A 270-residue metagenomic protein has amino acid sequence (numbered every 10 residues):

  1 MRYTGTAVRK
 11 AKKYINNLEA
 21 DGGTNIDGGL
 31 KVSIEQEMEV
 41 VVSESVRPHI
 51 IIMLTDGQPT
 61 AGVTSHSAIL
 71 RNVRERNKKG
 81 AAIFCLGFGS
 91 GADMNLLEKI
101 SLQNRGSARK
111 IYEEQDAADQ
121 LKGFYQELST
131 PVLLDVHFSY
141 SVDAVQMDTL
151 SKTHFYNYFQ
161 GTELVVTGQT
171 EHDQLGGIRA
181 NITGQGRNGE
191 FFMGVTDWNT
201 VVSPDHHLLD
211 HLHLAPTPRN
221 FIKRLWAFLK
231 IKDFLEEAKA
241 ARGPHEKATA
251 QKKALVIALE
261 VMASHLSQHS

Functional and structural regions predicted by a protein language model:
M1-L86, I100-S107: Short, charged loop segments at secondary-structure junctions
A7, A11, G22-G29, S65-I69 (+7 more regions): Helical mechanochemical/support elements of P-loop NTPase systems and associated helical scaffolds
E19-G23, D93, K110, N157: Alpha-helix N-cap/helix-initiation motif
L30, T64-V73, C85, L96-L97 (+5 more regions): Short beta-alpha junctions and helix-cap segments that line functional grooves
E39-E44, P131-L133, Q268: Active-site phosphate-binding and catalytic loops of NTP-dependent enzymes
P59-A61, G91-N95, A117-A118, Q174-L175 (+1 more regions): Flexible loop/turn segments at secondary-structure boundaries
C85, S90-D135, L259, A263: Von Willebrand factor A/integrin I-like adhesion domains
Q115, L134-S270: An acidic, Ser/Thr-enriched
